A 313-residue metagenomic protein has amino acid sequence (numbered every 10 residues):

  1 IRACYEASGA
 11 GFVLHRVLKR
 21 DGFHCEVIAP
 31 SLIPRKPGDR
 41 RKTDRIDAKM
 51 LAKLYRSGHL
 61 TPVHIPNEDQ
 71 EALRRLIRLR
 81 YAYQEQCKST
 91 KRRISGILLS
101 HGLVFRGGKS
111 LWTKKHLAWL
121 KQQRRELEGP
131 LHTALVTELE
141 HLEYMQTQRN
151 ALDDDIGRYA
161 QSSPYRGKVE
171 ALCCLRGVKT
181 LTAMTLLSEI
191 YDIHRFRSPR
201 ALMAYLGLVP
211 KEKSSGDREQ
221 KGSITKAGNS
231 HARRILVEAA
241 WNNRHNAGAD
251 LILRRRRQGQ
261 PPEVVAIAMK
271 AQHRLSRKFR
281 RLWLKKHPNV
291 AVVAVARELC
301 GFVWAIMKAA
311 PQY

Functional and structural regions predicted by a protein language model:
I1-Y313: A detector of single, family-specific signature residues that are central to catalytic or substrate-handling motifs
